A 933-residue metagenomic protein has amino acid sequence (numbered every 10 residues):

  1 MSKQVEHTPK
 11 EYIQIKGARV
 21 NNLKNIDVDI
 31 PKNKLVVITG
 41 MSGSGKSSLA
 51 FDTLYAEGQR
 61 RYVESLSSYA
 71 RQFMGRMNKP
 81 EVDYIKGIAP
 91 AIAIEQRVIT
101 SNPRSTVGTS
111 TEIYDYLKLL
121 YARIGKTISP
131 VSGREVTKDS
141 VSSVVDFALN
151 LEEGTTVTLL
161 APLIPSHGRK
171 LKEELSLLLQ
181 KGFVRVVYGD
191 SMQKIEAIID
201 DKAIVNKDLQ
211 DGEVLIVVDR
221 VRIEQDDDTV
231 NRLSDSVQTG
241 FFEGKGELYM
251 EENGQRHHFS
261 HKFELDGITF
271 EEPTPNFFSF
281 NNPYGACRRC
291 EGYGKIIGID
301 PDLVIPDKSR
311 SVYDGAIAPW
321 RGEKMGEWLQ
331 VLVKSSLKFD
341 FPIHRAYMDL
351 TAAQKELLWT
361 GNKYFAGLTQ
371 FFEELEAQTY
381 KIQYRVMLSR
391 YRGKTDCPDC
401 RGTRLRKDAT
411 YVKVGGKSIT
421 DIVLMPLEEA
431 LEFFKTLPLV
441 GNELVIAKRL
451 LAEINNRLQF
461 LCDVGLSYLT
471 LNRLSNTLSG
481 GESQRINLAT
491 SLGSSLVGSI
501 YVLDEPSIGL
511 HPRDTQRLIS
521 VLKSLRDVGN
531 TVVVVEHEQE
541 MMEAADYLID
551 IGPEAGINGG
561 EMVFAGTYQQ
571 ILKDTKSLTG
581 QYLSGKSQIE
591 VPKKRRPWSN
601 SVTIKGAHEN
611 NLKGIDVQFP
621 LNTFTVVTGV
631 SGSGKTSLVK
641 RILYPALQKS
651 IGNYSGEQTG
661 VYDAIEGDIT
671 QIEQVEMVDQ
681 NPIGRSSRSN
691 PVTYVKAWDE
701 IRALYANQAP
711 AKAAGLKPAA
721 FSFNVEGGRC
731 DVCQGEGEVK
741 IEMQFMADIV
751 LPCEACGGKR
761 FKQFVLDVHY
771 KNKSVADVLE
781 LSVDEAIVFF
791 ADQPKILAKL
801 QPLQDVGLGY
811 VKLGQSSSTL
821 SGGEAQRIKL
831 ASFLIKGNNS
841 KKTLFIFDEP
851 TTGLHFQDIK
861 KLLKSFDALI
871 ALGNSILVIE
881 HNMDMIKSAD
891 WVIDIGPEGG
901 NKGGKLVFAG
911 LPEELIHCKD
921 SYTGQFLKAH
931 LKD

Functional and structural regions predicted by a protein language model:
M1-D933: Conserved phosphate-binding elements of NTP-dependent enzyme cores
